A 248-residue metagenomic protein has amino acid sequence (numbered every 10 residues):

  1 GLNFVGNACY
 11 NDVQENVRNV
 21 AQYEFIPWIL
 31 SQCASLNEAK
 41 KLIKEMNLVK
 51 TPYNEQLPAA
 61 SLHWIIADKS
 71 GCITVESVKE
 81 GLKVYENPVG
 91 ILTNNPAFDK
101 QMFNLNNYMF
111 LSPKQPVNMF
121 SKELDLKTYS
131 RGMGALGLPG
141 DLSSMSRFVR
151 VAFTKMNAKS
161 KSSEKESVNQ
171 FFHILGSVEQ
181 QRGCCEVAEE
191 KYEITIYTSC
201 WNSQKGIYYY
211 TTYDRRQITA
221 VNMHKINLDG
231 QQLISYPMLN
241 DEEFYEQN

Functional and structural regions predicted by a protein language model:
G1-C33: N-terminal accessory/precursor segments of enzymes
N3-G6, I65-A67, T74, C200: Structural recognition of the beta-strand scaffold that forms the well-ordered cores of secreted hydrolase catalytic
Y10-D12, E80-K83, G90, D214-I218: Short, surface-exposed beta-strand-loop junctions and turns on beta-sheet-rich folds
Q22-N47, I65: Long, contiguous amphipathic alpha-helices that act as assembly "spine/axial" helices in icosahedral shell and virion
K40-S77: Aromatic- and glycine-enriched pocket-lining scaffold segments that form the walls of small-molecule binding clefts
T51-P52, A59-A60, K69, T93-N248: C-terminus-biased signal that marks the final domain/tail of proteins
A67-G71, S77-G81, E86-P88, N202-K205: Short acidic-glycine loop/turn motifs at beta-strand connectors
